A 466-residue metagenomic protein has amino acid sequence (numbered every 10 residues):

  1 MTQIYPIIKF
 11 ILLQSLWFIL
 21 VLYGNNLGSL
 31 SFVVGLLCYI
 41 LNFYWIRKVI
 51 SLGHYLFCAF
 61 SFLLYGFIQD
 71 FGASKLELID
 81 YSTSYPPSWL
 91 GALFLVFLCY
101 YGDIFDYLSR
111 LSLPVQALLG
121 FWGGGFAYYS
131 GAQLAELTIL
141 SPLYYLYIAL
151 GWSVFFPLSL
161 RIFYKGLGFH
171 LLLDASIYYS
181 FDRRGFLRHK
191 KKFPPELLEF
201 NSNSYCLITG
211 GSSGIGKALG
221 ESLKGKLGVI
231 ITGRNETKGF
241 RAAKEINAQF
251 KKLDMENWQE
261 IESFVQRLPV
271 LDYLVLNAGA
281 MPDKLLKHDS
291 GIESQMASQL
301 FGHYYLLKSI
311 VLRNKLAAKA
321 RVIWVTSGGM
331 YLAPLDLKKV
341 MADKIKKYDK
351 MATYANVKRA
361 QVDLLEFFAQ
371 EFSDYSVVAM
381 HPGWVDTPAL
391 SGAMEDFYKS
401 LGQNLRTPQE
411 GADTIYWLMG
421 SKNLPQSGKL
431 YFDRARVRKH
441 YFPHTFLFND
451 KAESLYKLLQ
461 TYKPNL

Functional and structural regions predicted by a protein language model:
M1-L171: Aromatic-rich, lipid-facing transmembrane alpha helices and their immediate juxtamembrane interface loops in integral
L167-L207, G225, Q266, P334 (+1 more regions): Non-catalytic terminal and boundary segments that flank Rossmann-like NAD(P)-dependent oxidoreductase
S212, G220: N-terminal Rossmann NAD(P)H-binding glycine-rich loop of SDR-like oxidoreductase domains
G225-R241: Conserved glycine-rich Rossmann-like NAD(P)H-binding loop of the short-chain dehydrogenase/reductase
K244-Q259: Rossmann-fold cofactor-recognition segment
G279-H288, E293, K319-D374, H381-E395: Catalytic loop of short-chain dehydrogenase/reductase
L300-F301: Ankyrin-repeat alpha-helix packing hotspot
S400-Y441, K451-K457, T461-Y462: C-terminal helical subdomain
